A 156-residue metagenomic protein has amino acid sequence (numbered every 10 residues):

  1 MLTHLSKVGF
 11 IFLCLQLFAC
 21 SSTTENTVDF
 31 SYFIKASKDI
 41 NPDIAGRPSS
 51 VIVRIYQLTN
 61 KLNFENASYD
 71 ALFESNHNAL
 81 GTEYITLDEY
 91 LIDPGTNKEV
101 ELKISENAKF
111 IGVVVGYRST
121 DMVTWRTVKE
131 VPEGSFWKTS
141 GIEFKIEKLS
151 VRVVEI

Functional and structural regions predicted by a protein language model:
M1-G9: Bacterial N-terminal signal peptides that target proteins for export
Q16-A19: C-terminal motif of bacterial Sec signal peptides marking the signal peptidase cleavage site
S21-T24: Bacterial signal peptide processing site
F33-I44: Short amphipathic, basic-aromatic surface patches that mediate peripheral association with negatively charged
A45-R54: Short coil-to-beta strand junction motifs in C2/discoidin
N97-I104: Exposed aromatic-hydrophobic patches
A108-R118: A short, solvent-exposed beta-strand micro-motif common in secreted/extracellular proteins
R126-I156: Glycine-rich, aromatic-bearing surface loops/beta-hairpins
